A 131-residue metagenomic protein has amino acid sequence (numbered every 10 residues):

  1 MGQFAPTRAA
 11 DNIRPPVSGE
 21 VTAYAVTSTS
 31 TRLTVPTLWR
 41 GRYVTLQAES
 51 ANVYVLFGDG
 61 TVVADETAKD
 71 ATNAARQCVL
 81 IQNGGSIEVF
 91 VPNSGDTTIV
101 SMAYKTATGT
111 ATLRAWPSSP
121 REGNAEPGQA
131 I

Functional and structural regions predicted by a protein language model:
M1-V21, P117-I131: Short, intrinsically disordered N-terminal pre-domain segments
D11-N12, A25-T27, K105, G109 (+2 more regions): Short stretches within intrinsically disordered, low-complexity N-terminal or propeptide regions
P16-W39: Surface-exposed ligand/attachment interfaces on beta-rich extracellular proteins
S18-V21, R76, T97-I99, T110: Surface-exposed or flexible loop/turn and strand-edge residues in extracellular/cell-surface modules
V26-T34, A68-S94: Short, solvent-exposed S/T- and G/P-enriched segments that are highly enriched in secreted/extracellular and lumenal
R40-V44, V89-R114: Noncatalytic modules at the cell exterior or secretory-pathway interfaces, chiefly beta-strand-rich lectin/adhesion
L46-N52, F57-G60, Q82, A103-G109: Short, flexible beta-strand-to-coil junctions
E49-T72, R114-W116: Short, surface-exposed beta-strand/strand-loop-strand elements in extracellular ectodomains
